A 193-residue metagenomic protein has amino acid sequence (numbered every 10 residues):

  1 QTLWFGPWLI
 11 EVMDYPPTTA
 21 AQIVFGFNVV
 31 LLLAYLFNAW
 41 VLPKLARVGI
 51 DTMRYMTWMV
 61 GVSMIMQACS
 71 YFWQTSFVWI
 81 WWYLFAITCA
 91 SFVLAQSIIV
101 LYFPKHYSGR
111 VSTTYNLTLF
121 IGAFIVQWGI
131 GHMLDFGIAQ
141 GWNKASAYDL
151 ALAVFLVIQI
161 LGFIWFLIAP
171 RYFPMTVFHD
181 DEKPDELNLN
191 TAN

Functional and structural regions predicted by a protein language model:
Q1-A39, V100, A123-G131: Extracytoplasmic gate region of multi-pass secondary transporters
P16, H132-I158: A membrane-interface helix-boundary motif in multi-pass transporters
Y35, P104-A139: A late C-terminal transmembrane helix in Major Facilitator Superfamily
Y35-I50: Helix-to-loop junctions at the C-terminal end of transmembrane segments in multipass secondary transporters
T52-A68: Structural signature of the two symmetry-related core transmembrane helices
S70-F72, L152-L187: Multi-pass alpha-helical transporter architecture, strongest for 12-TM Major Facilitator/SLC carriers used
F77-L94: Hydrophobic core of transmembrane alpha-helices in multi-pass small-molecule transporters, especially MFS/SLC-type
A90-P104: Intracellular juxtamembrane helix-capping segments at the cytosolic ends of symmetry-related transmembrane helices
